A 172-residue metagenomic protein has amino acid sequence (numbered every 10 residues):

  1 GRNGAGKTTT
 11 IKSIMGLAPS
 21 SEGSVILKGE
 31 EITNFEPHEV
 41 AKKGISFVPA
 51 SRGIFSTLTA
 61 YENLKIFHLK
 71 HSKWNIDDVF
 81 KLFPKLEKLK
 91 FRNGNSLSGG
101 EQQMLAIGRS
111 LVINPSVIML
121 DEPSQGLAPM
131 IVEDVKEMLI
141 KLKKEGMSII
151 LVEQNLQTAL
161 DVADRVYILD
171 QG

Functional and structural regions predicted by a protein language model:
G1-G172: Glycine-rich phosphate-binding loops of nucleotide-dependent enzymes
